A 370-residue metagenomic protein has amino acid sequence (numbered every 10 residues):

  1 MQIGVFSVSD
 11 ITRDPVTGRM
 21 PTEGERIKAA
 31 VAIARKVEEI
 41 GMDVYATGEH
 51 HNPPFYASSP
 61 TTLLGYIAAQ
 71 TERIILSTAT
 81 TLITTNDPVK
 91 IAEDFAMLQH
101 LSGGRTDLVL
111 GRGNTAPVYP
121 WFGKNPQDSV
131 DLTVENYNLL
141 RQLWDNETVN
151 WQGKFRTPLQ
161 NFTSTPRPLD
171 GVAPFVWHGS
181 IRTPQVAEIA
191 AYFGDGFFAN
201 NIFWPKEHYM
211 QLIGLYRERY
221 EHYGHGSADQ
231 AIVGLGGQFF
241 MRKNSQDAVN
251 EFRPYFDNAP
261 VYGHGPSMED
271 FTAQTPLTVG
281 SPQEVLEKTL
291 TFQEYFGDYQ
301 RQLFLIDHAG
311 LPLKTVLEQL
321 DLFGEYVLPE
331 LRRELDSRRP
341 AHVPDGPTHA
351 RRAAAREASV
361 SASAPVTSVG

Functional and structural regions predicted by a protein language model:
M1-P21, T115-V118, T157-V172, H264-Q274 (+1 more regions): N-terminal small/glycine-rich loop or linker at the start of catalytic domains across soluble metabolic enzymes
M1-S77, A173, V343-D345, A354-V360 (+1 more regions): N-terminal beta1-alpha1-beta2 module of alpha/beta enzyme domains
I3, G41, E49, I67 (+9 more regions): Conserved, mostly hydrophobic/aromatic
I3-S7, Y45-T47, L76-T78, T106-L110 (+4 more regions): Hydrophobic faces of well-ordered beta-strands that scaffold small-molecule active sites in alpha/beta enzyme cores
R13-I27, T81-V89, V172-R182, Q274-P282: Active-site mouth loops of central-metabolism enzymes
V16, D87-D195, E207-M210, G214 (+3 more regions): Internal, glycine-rich beta/alpha segment that forms the wall or movable "lid" of small-molecule/cofactor binding
V44-I67, L82, N114, N201-W204 (+1 more regions): Glycine-rich, proline-tolerant flexible connector loops at the mouths of alpha/beta enzymes
Q185-A191, Y209-R217, E221-Y262: Aromatic-lined glycan-binding groove of carbohydrate-active enzymes
